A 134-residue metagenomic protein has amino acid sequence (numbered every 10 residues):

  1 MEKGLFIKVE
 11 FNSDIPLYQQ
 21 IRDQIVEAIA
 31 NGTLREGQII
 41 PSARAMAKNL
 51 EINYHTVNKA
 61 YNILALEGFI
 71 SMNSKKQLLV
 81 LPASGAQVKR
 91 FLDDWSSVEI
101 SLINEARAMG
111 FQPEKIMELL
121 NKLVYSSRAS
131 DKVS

Functional and structural regions predicted by a protein language model:
M1-I39, A45, D93-S130, S134: Extreme N-terminal segment that seeds HTH/winged-HTH DNA-binding domains in transcriptional regulators
F11, M72-S74: Conserved strand-loop elements at the edges of beta-sheets that form or border functional pockets
D23, K59, L81: Alpha-helical and His/Cys-centered functional microenvironments
G32, G37, G68, K75-Q77: Glycine-centered flexibility sites
I39-S71: N-terminal helix-turn-helix
S42, K76-P82: Minor-groove-contacting beta-hairpin "wing" of winged helix-turn-helix DNA-binding domains
L50, S84-G85, S126-R128: Short secondary-structure transition/capping segments
G85-L92: Terminal helix-turn-helix DNA-binding modules in bacterial transcription factors
